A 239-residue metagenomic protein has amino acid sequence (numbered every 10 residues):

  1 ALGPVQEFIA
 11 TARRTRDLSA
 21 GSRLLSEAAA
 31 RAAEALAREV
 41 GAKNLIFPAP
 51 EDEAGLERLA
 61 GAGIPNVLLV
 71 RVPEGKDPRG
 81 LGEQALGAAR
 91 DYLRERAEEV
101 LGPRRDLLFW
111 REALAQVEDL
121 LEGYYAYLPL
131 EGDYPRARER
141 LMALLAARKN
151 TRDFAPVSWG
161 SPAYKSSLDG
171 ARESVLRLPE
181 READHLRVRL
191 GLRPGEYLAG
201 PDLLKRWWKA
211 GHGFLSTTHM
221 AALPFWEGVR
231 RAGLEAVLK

Functional and structural regions predicted by a protein language model:
L2-K239: Regulatory and interdomain segments flanking nucleotide-handling catalytic cores in signaling/defense enzymes
